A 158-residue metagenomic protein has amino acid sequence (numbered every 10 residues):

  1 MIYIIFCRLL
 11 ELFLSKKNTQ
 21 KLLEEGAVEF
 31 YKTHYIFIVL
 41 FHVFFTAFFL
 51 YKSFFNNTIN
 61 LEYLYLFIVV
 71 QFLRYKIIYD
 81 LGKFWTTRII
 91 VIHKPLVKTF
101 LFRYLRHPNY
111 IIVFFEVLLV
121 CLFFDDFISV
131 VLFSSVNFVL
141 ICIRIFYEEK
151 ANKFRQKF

Functional and structural regions predicted by a protein language model:
I2-K16: N-terminal signal-anchor/start-transfer transmembrane helix
F6-L9, A47, F72, L118: Hydrophobic residues within the alpha-helical transmembrane core of Major Facilitator Superfamily
F6-L9, L40, I68, L105: Alpha-helical architecture
S15-H34, N57-F158: Cytosolic-biased juxtamembrane loops and peripheral soluble domains of multi-pass membrane proteins
F30-I59: Long, highly hydrophobic alpha-helical transmembrane signal-anchor segments
